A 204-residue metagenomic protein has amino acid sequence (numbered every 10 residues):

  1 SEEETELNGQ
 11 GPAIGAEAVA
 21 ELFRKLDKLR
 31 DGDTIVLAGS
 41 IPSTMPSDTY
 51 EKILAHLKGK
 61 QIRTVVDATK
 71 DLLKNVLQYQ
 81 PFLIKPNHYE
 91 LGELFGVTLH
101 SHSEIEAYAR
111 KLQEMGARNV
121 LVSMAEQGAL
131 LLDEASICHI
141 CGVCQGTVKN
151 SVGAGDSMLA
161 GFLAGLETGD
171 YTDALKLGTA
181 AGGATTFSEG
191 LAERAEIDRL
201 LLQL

Functional and structural regions predicted by a protein language model:
S1-T34, L200-L204: Conserved N-terminal subdomain of the carbohydrate kinase-like
L7-Q10, L37-A38, D67, S123: Short beta-strand segments
Q10-A13, K70, H88-L91, V143-T147: Short, acidic/turn-prone active-site loops that include or flank metal/cofactor- and phosphate-binding residues
P12-G15, I41-M45, L72-K74, G128-A129 (+1 more regions): Short, small-residue-enriched loops and turns at beta-alpha junctions that line or gate enzyme active sites
A16-E17, E93-L99, V148-V152: Short, charged, surface-exposed secondary-structure boundary motifs
L22-K25, T49, I53, Y108: A general structural detector for well-ordered alpha-helical segments in enzyme core domains, enriched
T34-E104: Conserved beta-alpha-beta core of the PfkB/ribokinase-like small-molecule kinase fold
H56, K74, H102-L204: Conserved phosphate-binding/catalytic region of the ribokinase-like
